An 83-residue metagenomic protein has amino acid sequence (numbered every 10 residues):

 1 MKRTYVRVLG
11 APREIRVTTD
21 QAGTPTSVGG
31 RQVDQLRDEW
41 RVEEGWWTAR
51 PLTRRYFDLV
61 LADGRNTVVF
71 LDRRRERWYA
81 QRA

Functional and structural regions predicted by a protein language model:
M1-A83: Non-catalytic peripheral regions of nucleotide-handling enzymes
